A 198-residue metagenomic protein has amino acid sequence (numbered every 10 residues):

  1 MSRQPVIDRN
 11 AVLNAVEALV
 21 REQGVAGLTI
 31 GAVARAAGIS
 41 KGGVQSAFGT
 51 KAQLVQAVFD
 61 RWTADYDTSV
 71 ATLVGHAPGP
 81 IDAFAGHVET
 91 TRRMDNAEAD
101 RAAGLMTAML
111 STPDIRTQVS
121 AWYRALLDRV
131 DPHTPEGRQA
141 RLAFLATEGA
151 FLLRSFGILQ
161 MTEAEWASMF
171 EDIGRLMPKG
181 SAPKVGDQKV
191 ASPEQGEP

Functional and structural regions predicted by a protein language model:
M1-S2: Short Lys/Arg-rich basic patches
A11, A15, L19-Q53, A57: Helix-turn-helix
A15-Q23, S69-T72, A146-L153: Solvent-exposed, amphipathic alpha-helical segments
A57, A64-A103, G186: Hydrophobic alpha-helical connector segments
H87-T91, A102-T107, A143-A150: Short alpha-helical scaffolding segments that buttress acidic/His motifs in well-ordered protein cores
M94-A103, M109-S120: Conserved, surface-exposed functional patches that form binding/active-site neighborhoods
P113-S120, R124-P198: Hydrophobic/aromatic-rich alpha-helical bundle segments in the mid-to-C-terminal region
